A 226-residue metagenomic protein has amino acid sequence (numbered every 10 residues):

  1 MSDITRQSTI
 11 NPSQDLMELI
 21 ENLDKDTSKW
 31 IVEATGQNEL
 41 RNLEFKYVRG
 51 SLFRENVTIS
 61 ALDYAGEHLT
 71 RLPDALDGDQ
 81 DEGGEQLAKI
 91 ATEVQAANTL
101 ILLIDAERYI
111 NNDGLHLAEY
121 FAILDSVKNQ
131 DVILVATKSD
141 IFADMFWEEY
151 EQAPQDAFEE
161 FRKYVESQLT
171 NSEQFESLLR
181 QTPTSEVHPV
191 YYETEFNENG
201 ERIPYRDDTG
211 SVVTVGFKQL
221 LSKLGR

Functional and structural regions predicted by a protein language model:
M1-E39, G50-I59: Conserved G1/Walker A P-loop phosphate-binding module
T5-L16, D77-L87, L124, L169-F175: Short, structured coil/loop segments at alpha-helix boundaries
R6, K25-S28, A65-E67, D74 (+2 more regions): General structural signal for secondary-structure boundaries
R6-Q14, L69, L100, V132-L134: N-terminal, helix-rich and Lys/Arg-enriched segments in bacterial and organellar proteins
L16-D24, E33-G36, D74-G78, R108-D113 (+1 more regions): Short linear motifs at secondary-structure transitions and domain/linker junctions
K29-E33, K46-R49, T170-L179: Intrinsically disordered, low-complexity boundary segments flanking structured domains
E39-A96, E107-Y120: Switch II of P-loop NTPase G domains
Q86-Y109, G114-R226: Conserved GTP-binding G-domain of TRAFAC-class P-loop NTPases and closely related GTPase folds
